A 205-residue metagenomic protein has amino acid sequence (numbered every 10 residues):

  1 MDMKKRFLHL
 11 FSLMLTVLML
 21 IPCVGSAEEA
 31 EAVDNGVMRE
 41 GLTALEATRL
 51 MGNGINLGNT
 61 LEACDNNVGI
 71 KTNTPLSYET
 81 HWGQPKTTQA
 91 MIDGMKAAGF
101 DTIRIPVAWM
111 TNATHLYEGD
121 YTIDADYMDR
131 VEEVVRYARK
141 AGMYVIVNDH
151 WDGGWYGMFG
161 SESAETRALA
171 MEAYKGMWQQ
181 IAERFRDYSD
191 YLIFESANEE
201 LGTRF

Functional and structural regions predicted by a protein language model:
M1-D2, F100: General helical secondary-structure elements
D2-F11: Bacterial N-terminal signal peptides that target proteins for export
F11-L13, T166-R167: Short, surface-exposed loop and linker segments with low hydrophobicity and enrichment for Pro/Ser/Thr
S12-P22: Bacterial N-terminal signal peptides
I21-V33: Sec-dependent signal peptide cleavage junction
G36, G41-L42, T48-F205: Active-site mouth of glycoside hydrolases
